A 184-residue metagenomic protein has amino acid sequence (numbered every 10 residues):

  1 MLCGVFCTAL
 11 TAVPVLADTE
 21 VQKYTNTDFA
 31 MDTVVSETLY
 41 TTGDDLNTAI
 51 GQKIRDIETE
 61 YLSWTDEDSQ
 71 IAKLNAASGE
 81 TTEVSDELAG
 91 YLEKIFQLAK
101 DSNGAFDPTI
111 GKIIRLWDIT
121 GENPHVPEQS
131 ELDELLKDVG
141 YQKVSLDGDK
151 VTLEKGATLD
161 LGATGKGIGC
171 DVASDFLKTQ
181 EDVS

Functional and structural regions predicted by a protein language model:
C3-L159, D175-S184: A contiguous, well-ordered beta/alpha segment that forms the leading edge of an enzyme domain
G162: Glycine- and other small-residue-rich loops at beta-strand/loop junctions that grip anionic moieties
G169: Short active-site segment of divalent metal-dependent hydrolases/proteases that encodes the spacing between
V172: Penicillin-binding protein/beta-lactamase superfamily catalytic region
